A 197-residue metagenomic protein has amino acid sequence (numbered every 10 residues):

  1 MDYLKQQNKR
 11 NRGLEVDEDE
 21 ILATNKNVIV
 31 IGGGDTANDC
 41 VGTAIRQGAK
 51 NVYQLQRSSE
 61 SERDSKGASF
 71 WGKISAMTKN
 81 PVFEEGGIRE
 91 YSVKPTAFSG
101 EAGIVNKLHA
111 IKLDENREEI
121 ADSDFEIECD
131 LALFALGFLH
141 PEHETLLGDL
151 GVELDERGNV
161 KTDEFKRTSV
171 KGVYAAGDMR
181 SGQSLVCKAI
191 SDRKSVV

Functional and structural regions predicted by a protein language model:
M1-N25, N116-Q183: FAD-site-proximal beta/loop scaffold in flavoenzymes
D17-D19, P81-I88, S92-D130: A structured beta-alpha segment of the ubiquitous adenosine-cofactor-binding alpha/beta core
A23-G34: Beta1/beta-strand and adjacent pyrophosphate-binding region of the FAD-binding site in flavoprotein oxidoreductases
G34-N38, M179-R180: Residue-level detector of alpha-helix initiation sites
N38-A97: Rossmann-like dinucleotide-binding cores of NAD(P)H-dependent redox enzymes
V196-V197: Conserved small/polar residues in nucleotide/adenosyl-binding loops
